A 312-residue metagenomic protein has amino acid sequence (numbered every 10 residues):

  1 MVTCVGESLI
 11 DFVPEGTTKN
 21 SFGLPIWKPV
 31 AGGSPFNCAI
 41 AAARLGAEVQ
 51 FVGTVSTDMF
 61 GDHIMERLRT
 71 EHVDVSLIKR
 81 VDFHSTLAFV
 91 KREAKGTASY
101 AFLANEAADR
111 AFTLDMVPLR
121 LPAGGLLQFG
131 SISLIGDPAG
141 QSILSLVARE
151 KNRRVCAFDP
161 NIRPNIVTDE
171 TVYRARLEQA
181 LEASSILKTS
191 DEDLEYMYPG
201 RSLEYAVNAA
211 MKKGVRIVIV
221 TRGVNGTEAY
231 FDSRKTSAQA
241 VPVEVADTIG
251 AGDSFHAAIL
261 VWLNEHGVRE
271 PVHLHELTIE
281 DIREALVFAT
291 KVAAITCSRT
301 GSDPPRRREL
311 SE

Functional and structural regions predicted by a protein language model:
M1-V73: Glycine-rich phosphate/adenosyl-contacting loop at the front of the ribokinase-like
T3, P199, L203-E312: Conserved phosphate-binding/catalytic region of the ribokinase-like
S8, S34, I132, P160 (+1 more regions): Active-site metal-binding loops of divalent metal-dependent hydrolases
I40, L87-K91, G226-A229: Short beta-strand scaffold segments in enzyme catalytic cores
A42, S190, G252: Short, conserved phosphate/pyrophosphate- and ester-handling motifs at nucleotide-, phospho-/glycolipid
E48-S131, E312: Conserved N-terminal subdomain of the carbohydrate kinase-like
R120-P122, A180-L181, K212: A short, aliphatic-rich alpha-helical micro-motif
I132-A209, N225-G226: Conserved beta-alpha-beta core of the PfkB/ribokinase-like small-molecule kinase fold
